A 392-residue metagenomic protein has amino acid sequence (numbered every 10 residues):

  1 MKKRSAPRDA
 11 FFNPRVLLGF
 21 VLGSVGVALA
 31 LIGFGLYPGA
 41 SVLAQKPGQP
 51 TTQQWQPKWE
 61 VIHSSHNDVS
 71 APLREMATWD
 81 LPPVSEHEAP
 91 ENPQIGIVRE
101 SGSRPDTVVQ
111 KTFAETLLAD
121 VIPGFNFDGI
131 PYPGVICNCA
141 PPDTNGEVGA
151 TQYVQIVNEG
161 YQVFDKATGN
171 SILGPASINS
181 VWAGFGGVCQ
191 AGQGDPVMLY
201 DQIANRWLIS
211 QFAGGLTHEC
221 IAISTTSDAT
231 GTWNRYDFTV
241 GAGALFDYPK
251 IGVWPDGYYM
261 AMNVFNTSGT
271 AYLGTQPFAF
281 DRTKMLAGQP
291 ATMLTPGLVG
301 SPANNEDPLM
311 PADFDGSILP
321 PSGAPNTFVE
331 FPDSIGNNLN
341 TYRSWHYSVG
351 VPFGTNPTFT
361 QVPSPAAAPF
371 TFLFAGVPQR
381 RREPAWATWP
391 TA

Functional and structural regions predicted by a protein language model:
M1-K46: Sec-dependent, cleavable N-terminal signal peptides
G39-A392: C-terminal PAP-associated
